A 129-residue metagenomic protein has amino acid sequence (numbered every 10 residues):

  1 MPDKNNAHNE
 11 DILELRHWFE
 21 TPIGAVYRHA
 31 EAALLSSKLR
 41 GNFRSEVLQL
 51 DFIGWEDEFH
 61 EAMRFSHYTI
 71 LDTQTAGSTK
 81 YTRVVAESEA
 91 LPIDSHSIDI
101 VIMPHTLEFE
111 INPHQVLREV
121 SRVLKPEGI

Functional and structural regions predicted by a protein language model:
M1-G41: Class I SAM-dependent methyltransferase Rossmann-like catalytic core, especially the SAM/SAH-binding loop
A33, S37-L91: Class I SAM-dependent methyltransferase SAM/SAH-binding core
A33-S36, S95, H114-R118: Amphipathic, non-transmembrane alpha-helical secondary structure
E89-V101: A short acidic, Gly/Pro-enriched loop at the edge of an enzyme's catalytic core that lines a small-molecule cofactor
D99-H114: A short SAM/SAH-binding and catalytic strip from SAM-dependent methyltransferases
H114-I129: A short glycine-rich, Lys/Arg-flanked "PGG" loop and its adjoining helix->strand segment in the class I
